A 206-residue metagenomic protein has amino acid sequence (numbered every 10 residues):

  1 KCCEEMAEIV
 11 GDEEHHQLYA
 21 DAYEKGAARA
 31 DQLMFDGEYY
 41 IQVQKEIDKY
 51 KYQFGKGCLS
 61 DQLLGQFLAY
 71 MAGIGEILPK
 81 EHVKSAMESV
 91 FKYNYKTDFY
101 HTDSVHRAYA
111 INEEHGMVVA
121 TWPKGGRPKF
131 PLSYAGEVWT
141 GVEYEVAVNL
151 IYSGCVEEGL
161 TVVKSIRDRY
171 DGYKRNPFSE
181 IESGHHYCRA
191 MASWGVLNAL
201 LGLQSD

Functional and structural regions predicted by a protein language model:
K1-E13, G65-L78, Y144-V156, G195-S205: Well-ordered alpha-helical scaffold segments within catalytic/enzyme domains
E5-D12, F35, D171, R175-F178: Short, flexible helix-adjacent loops and helix caps
M6-A30, I77-K96, C155-R169: Extended, well-ordered alpha-helical scaffold segments
G11-Y19, D36-Q42, S179: Short, glycine/acidic-rich hinge or "gate" loops at secondary-structure transitions that mediate conformational
H16-Y19, Y23, L33, D61-G65 (+6 more regions): Active-site-proximal structural scaffolding
D31-V138, D171-G172, D206: Extended glycan-interaction surfaces of carbohydrate-active proteins
A110-H115, P128-L132, G136-E137, E143-D206: Non-catalytic C-terminal accessory modules of carbohydrate-active enzymes
